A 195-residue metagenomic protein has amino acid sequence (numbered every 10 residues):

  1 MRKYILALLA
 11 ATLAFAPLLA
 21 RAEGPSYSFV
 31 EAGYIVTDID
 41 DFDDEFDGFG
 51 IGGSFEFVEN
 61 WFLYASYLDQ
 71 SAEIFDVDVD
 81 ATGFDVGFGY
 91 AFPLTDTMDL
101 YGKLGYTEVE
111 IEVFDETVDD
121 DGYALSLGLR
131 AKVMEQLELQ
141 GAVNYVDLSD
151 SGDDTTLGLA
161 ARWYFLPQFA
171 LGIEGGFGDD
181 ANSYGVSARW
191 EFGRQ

Functional and structural regions predicted by a protein language model:
M1-Y27, R194-Q195: Cleavable N-terminal export/targeting peptides
A20-A72, E191-Q195: Short glycine/proline- and aromatic-enriched beta-strand/turn motifs that initiate or cap beta-hairpins
S26, E45-F49, D80-F84, E108 (+3 more regions): Residues that define the transmembrane beta-barrel architecture of outer-membrane proteins
S28-V30, E59-A65, T95-L100, A131-G141 (+2 more regions): Repeated loop/turn-to-beta-strand initiation elements of outer-membrane beta-barrel proteins
V30-V36, A65-D69, G102-Y106, G141-Y145 (+3 more regions): Transmembrane beta-barrel strands of outer-membrane/channel proteins
V36-F42, D69-F75, L94, E108-F114 (+4 more regions): Gram-negative outer-membrane beta-barrel proteins
F55, Y90-F92, Y106, L129-A131 (+3 more regions): Residue-level signature of outer-membrane beta-barrel architecture
D85, L157-G172, A181-Q195: Outer-membrane beta-barrel "beta-signal"
